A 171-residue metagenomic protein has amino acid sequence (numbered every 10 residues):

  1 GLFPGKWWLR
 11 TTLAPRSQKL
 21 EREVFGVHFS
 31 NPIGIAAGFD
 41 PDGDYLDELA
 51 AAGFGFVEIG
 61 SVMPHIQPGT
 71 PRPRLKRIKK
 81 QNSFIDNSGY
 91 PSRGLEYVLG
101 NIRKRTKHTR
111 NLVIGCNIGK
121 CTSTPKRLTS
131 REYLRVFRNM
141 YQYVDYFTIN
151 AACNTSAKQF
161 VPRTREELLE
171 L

Functional and structural regions predicted by a protein language model:
G1-L171: Flavin-dependent oxidoreductase catalytic cores
